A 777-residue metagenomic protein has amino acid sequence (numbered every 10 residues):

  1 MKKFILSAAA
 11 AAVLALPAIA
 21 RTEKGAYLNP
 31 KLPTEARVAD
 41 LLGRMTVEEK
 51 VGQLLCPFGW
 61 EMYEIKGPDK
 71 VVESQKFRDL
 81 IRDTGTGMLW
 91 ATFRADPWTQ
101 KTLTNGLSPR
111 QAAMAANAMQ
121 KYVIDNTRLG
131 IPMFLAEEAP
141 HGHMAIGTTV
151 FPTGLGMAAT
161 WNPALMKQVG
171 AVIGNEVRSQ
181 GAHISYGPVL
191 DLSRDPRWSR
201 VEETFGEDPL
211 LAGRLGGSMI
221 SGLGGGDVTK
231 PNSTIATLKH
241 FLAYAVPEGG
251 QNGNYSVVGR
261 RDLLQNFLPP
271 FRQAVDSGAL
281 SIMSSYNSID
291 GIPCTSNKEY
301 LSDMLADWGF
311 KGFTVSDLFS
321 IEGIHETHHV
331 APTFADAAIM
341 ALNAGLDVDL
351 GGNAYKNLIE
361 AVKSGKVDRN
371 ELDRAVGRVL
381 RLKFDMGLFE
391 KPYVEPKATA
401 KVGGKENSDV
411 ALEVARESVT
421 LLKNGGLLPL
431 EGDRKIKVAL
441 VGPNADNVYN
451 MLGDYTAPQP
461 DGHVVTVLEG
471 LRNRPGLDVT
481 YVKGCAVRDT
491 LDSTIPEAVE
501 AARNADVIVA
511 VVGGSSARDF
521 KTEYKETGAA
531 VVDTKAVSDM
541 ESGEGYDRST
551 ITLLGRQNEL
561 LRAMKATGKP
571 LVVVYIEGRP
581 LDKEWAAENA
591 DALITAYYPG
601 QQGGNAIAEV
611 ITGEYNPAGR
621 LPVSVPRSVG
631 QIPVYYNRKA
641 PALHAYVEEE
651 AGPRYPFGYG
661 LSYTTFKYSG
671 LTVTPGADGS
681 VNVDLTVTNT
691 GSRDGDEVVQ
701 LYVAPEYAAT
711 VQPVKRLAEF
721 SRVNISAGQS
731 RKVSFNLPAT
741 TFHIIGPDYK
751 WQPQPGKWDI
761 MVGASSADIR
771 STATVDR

Functional and structural regions predicted by a protein language model:
M1-F4: Positively charged n-region of N-terminal signal peptides that target proteins for export
L6-A15: Hydrophobic helical h-region of N-terminal Sec-dependent signal peptides in bacterial secretory/periplasmic proteins
L16-G746, K750-A767, D776-R777: Glycoside hydrolase catalytic-domain context in secreted enzymes
